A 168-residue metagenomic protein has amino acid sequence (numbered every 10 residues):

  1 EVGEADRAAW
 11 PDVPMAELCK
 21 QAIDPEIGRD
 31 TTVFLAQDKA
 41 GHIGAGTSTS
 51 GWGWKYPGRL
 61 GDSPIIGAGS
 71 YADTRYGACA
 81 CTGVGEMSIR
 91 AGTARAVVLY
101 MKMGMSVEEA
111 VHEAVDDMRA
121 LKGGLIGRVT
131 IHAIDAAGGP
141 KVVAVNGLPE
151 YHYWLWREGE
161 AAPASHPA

Functional and structural regions predicted by a protein language model:
E1-A168: N-terminal nucleophile
